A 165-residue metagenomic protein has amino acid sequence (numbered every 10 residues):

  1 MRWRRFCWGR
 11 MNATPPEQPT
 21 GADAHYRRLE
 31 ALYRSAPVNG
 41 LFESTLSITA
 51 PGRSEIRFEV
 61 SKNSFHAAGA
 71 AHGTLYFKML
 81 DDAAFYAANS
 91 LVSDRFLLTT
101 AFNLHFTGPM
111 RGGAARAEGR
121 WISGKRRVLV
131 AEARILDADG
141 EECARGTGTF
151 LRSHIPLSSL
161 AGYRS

Functional and structural regions predicted by a protein language model:
R2-S165: Terminal targeting signals and extreme-terminal segments of soluble enzymes
